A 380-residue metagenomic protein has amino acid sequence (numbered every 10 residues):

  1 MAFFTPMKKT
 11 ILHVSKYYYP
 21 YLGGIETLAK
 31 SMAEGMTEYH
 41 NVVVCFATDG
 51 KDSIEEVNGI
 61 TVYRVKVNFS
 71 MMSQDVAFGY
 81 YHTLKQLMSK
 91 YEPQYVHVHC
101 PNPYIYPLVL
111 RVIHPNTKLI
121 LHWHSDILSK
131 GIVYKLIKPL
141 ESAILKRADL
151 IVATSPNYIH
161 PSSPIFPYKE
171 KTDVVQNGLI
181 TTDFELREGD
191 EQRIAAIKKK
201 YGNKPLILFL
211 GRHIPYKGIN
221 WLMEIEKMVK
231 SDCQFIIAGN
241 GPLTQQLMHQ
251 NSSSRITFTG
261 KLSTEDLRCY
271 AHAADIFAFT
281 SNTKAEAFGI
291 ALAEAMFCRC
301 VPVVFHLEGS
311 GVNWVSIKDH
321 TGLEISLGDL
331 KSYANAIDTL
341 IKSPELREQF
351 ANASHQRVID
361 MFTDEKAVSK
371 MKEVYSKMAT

Functional and structural regions predicted by a protein language model:
L12, A196-K217, L222-K227: Conserved donor-binding/catalytic core segment of Leloir-type glycosyltransferases
V14-L22, L28-A29, G35-V76: N-terminal strand-loop element at the rim of the active site of nucleotide-sugar-dependent glycosyltransferases
G79-Y81, P93-N116, W123, L128: An aromatic- and histidine-rich active-site surface loop
L145, K261-L262, C269-A274: Short alpha-helical donor nucleotide-sugar binding micro-motif in glycosyltransferases
K146-L186: A short, active-site helix/loop in glycosyltransferases that binds the activated sugar's phosphate group
Q245-E265: Nucleotide-activated donor-binding/catalytic signature segment of Leloir-type glycosyltransferases, i.e., the conserved
C298-H306: Short hydrophobic beta-strand element within catalytic cores of glycosyltransferases and related nucleotide-activated
I317-L330, T339-E345: Conserved acidic donor-binding segment of nucleotide-sugar-dependent glycosyltransferases
